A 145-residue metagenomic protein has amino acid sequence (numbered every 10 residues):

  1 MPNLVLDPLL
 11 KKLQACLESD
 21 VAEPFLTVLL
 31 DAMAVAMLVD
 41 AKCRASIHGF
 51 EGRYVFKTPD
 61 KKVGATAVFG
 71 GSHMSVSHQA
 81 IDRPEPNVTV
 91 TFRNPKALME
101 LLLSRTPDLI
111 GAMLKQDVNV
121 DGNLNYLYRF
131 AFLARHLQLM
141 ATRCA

Functional and structural regions predicted by a protein language model:
M1-A145: Feature captures hydrophobic
